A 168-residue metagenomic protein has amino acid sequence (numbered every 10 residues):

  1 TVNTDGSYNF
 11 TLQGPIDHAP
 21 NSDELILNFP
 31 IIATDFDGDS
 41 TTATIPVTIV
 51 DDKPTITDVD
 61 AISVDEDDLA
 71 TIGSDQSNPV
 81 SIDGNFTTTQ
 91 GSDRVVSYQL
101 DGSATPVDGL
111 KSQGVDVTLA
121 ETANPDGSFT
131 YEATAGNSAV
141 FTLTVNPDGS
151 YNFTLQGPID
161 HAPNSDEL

Functional and structural regions predicted by a protein language model:
T1-L168: Acidic/polar, solvent-exposed loop/turn segments
